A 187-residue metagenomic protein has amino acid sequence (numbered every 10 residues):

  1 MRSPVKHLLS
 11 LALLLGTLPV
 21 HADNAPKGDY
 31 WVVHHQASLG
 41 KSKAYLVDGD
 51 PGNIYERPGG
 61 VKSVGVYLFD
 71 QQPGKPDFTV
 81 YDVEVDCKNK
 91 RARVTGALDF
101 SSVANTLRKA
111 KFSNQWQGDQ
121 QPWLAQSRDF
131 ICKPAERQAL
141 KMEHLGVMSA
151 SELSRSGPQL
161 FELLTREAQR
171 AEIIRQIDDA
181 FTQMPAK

Functional and structural regions predicted by a protein language model:
M1-L9: Bacterial N-terminal signal peptides that target proteins for export
L9-L15: Hydrophobic helical h-region of N-terminal Sec-dependent signal peptides in bacterial secretory/periplasmic proteins
T17-P19: N-terminal signal peptide c-region/cleavage motif recognized by signal peptidases
A22-D82, D86-K187: N-terminal secretory-pathway/extracellular module detecting exported/lumenal segments and adjacent signal-anchor/first
